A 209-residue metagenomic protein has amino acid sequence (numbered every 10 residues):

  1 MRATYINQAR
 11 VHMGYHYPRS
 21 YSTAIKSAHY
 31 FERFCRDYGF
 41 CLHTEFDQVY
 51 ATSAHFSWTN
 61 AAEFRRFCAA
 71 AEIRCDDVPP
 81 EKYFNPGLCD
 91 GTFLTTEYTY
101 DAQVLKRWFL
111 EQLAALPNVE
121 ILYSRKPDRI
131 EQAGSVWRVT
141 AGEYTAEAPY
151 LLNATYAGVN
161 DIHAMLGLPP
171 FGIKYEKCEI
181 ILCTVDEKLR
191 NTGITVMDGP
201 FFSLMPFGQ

Functional and structural regions predicted by a protein language model:
M1-Y5: Glycine-rich FAD pyrophosphate-binding loop
I6, R10, M197-G199: Short, solvent-exposed loop/turn segments at the edges of secondary structure
Q8-G91: Dinucleotide-binding Rossmann-like beta1-alpha1 core, especially the glycine-rich loop that anchors the ADP
H43, A133, T195-D198, F207: A short catalytic or substrate-binding loop motif that flags glycine-/basic-rich loops and adjacent residues that bind
Q48, T92, C178-I180, G199-F201: Short hydrophobic/aromatic beta-strand or adjacent loop that forms the aromatic wall/cage of a ligand/substrate-binding
F93-Y150, A154-A164: Helical element adjacent to the flavin cofactor pocket in flavoenzyme catalytic cores
Y144-V196, F207: Central helical "cap/lid" subdomain
